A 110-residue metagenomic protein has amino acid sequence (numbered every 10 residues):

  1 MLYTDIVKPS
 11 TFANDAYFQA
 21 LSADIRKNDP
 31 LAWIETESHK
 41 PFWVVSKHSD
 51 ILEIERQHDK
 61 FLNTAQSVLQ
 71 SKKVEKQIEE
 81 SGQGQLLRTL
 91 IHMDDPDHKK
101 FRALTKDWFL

Functional and structural regions predicted by a protein language model:
M1-L110: Active-site substrate-recognition loop segments, prototypically the cytochrome P450 B′-helix/B-C loop
